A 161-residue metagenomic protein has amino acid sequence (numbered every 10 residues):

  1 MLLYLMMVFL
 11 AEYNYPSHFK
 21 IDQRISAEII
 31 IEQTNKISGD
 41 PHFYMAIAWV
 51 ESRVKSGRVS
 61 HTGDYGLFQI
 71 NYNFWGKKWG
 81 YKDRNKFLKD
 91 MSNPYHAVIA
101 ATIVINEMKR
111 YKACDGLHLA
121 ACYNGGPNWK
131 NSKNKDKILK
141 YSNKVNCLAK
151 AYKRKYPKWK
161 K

Functional and structural regions predicted by a protein language model:
M1-L10: Sec-dependent N-terminal signal peptides
F9-K161: Catalytic glycan-binding domains that act on GlcNAc-containing polysaccharides
